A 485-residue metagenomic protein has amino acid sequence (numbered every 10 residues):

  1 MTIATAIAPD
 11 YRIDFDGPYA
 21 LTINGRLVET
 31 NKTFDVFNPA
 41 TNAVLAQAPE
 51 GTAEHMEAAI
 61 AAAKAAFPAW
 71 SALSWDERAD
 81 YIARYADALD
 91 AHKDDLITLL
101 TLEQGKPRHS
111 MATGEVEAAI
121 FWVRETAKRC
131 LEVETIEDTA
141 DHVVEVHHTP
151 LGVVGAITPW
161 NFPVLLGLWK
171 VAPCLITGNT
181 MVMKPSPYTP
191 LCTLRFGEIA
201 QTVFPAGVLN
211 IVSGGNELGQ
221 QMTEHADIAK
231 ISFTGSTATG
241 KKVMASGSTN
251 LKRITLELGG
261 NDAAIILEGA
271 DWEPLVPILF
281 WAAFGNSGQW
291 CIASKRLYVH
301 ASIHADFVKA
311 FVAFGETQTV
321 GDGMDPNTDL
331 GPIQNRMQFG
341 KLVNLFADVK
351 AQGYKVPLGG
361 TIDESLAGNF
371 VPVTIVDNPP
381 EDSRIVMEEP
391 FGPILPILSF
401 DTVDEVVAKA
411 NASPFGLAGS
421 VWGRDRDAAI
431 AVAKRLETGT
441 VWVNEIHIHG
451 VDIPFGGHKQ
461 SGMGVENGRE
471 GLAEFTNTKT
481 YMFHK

Functional and structural regions predicted by a protein language model:
M1-H142: N-terminal Rossmann-like NAD(P)+-binding subdomain of aldehyde/semialdehyde dehydrogenases
P39, A53-M56, W75, K93 (+5 more regions): Residues at or immediately preceding the N-termini of alpha-helices
N42, R78, L100, V123 (+10 more regions): Residue-level signal for inorganic ion chemistry
A43-Q47, I228, I265, T319 (+3 more regions): Conserved C-terminal structural/oligomerization subdomain of aldehyde/semialdehyde dehydrogenase
F67, S71, A86-K93, I97 (+19 more regions): Structural signal for hydrophobic packing residues in well-ordered secondary-structure cores of soluble enzyme domains
E134-P274, F400: Rossmann-like NAD(P) dinucleotide-binding subdomain of oxidoreductase/dehydrogenase enzymes
A238-P380, V443: ALDH superfamily catalytic-core signature
